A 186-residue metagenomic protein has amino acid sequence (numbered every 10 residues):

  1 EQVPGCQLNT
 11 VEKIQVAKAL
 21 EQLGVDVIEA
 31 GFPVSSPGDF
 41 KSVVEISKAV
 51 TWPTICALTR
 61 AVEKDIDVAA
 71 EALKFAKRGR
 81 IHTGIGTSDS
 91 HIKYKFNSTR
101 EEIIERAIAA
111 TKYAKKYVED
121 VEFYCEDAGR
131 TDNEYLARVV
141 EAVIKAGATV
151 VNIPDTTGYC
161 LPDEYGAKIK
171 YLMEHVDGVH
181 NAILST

Functional and structural regions predicted by a protein language model:
Q2: Divalent metal-binding segments
G5-I28, F40-A49, E63-L184: Alpha/beta enzyme core
V25-P33, C56: Divalent metal-dependent hydrolysis catalytic cores, especially in the metallo-beta-lactamase
P33-G38, R60-E63: Short active-site-proximal "capping" loops at secondary-structure junctions
W52-T59: A glycine-rich helix N-cap at a beta->alpha junction
